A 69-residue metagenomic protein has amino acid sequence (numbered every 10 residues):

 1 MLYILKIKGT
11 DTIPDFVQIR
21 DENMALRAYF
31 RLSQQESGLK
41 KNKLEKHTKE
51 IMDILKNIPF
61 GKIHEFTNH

Functional and structural regions predicted by a protein language model:
M1-S37: N-terminal acidic leader/helix
Q34-H69: Mixed-charge, Lys/Arg-enriched low-complexity segments
